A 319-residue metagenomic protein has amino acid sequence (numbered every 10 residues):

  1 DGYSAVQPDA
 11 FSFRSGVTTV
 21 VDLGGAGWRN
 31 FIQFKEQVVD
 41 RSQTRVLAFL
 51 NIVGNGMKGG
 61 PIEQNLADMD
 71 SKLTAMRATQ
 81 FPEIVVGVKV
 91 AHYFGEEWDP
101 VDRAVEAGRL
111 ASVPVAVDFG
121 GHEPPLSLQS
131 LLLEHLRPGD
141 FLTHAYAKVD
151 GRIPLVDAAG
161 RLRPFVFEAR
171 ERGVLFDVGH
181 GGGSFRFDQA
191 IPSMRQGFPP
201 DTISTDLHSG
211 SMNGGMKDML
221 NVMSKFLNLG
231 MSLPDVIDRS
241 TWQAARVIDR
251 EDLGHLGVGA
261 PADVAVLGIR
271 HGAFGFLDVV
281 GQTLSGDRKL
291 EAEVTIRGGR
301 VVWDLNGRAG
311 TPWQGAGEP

Functional and structural regions predicted by a protein language model:
D1-R41: Metal-associated gating/positioning segment near the N- to mid-region
D1-S4, K58-S71, H92: Active-site mouth loops of central-metabolism enzymes
G16, F34, V88, L142 (+6 more regions): Divalent metal-coordination and catalytic microenvironments
A26-G27, I52-G56, H92-F94, G121-E123 (+4 more regions): Active-site-proximal loop/turn and secondary-structure-junction residues that shape catalytic pockets, frequently
R29-I32, E36-G59: A metal-dependent hydrolase metal-coordination microenvironment
D68-F176, S184-D201: Histidine/acidic residue-rich metal-binding segments in metalloenzymes
D188-H271: His/Asp/Glu-enriched, well-ordered alpha-helical/loop segment that forms or immediately abuts the divalent-metal
P261-G315: C-terminal cap of metal-dependent C-N hydrolases
